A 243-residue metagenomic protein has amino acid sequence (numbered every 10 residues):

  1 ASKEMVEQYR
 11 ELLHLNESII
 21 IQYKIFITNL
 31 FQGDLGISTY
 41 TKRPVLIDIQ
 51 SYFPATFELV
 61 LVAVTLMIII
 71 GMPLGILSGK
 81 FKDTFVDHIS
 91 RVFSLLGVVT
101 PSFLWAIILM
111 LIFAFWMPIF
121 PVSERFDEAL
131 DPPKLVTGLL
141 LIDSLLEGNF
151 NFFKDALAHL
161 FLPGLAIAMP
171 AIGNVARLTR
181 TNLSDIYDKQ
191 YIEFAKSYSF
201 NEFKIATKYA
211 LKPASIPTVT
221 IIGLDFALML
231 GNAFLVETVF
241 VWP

Functional and structural regions predicted by a protein language model:
A1-E17, L46-Q50, L77, F85-T100 (+2 more regions): N-terminal signal-anchor/first transmembrane alpha helix
A1-I21, F113-F152: Hydrophobic alpha-helical transmembrane segments of membrane transport/permease proteins and related membrane-embedded
H14-L15, T28, Q32, A114 (+3 more regions): Residues at helix-coil transition
H14-M72: An internal, D/E-rich "acidic patch" concept
T28, F93-F126, L135-L141, A168 (+1 more regions): Membrane-water interface segments at the C-terminal ends of transmembrane alpha-helices in multi-pass inner-membrane
F53-P54, E58-V86, S102, P133-P243: Alpha-helical transmembrane segments of integral membrane proteins, especially multi-pass inner/plasma-membrane
